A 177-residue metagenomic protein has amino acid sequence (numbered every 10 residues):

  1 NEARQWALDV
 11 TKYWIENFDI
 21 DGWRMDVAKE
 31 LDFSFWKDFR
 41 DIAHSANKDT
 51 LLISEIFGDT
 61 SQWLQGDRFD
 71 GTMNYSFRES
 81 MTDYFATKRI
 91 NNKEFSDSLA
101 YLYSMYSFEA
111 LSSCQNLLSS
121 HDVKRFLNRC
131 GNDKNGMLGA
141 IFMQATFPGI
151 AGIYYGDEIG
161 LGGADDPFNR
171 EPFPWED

Functional and structural regions predicted by a protein language model:
E2-N17, N135-I141: Short, acidic/polar
D9, S112-L118: Active-site-adjacent bridging/hinge elements
E16, D26-E109, C114, N132-D133 (+2 more regions): Active-site-proximal helices and loops of the catalytic beta/alpha 8
D19-G22, N47-L51, P148-G152: Loop/turn elements at helix/coil->beta-strand transitions in domains of secreted/extracellular proteins
R24, I53, L117, G152-Y155: A structural signal for short, well-ordered beta-strand segments and their strand-loop junctions that often border
F126-G131: Short, solvent-exposed helix-loop connector elements
I141-Q144, P148-G162: Substrate-binding cleft of secreted/luminal carbohydrate-active enzymes
